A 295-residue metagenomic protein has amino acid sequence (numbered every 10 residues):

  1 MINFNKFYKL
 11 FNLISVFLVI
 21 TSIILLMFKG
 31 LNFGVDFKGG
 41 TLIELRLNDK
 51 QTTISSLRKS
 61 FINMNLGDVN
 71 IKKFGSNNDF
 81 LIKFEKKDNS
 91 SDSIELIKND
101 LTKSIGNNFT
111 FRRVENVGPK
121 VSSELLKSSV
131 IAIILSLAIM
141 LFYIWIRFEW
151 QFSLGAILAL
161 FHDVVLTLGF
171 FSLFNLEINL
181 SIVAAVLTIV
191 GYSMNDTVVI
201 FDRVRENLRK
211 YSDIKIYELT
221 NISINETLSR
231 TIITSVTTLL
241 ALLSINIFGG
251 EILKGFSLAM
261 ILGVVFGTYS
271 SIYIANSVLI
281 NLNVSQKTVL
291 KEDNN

Functional and structural regions predicted by a protein language model:
M1-N295: A structural signal for conserved, well-ordered secondary-structure elements that form binding/interaction cores
